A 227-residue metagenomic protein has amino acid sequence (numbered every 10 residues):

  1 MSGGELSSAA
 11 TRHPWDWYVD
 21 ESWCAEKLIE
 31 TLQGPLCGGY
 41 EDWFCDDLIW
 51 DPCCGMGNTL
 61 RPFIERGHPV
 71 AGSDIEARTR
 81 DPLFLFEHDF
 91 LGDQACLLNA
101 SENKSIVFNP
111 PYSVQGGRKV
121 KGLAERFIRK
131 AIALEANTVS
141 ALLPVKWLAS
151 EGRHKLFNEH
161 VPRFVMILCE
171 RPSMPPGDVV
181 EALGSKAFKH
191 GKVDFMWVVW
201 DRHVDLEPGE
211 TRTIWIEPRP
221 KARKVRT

Functional and structural regions predicted by a protein language model:
M1-T227: Class I S-adenosyl-L-methionine-dependent methyltransferase catalytic core
